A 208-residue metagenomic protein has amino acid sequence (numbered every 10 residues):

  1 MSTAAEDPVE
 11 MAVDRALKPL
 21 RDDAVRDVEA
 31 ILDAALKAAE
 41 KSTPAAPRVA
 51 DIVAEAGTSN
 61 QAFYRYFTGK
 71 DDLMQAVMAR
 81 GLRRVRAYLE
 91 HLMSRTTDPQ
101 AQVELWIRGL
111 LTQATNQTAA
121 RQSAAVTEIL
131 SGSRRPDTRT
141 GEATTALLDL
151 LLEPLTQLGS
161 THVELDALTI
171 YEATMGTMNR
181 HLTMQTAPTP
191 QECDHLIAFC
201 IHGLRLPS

Functional and structural regions predicted by a protein language model:
M1-R26, S208: N-terminal intrinsically disordered/low-complexity leader segments
A24-A35, I52, V77-V85, L151: Generic hydrophobic, amphipathic alpha-helix propensity
D27, K70, V77, G81 (+6 more regions): Hydrophobic/aromatic residues within well-ordered alpha-helical segments
A30, A38-D72, A76: Helix-turn-helix
A76, E90-N116, I170: Hydrophobic alpha-helical connector segments
R86, L105, S131-T169, Q191-H195: Amphipathic alpha-helical packing segments from all-alpha helical-bundle domains
L105, A114-R135: Amphipathic alpha-helical segments used for helix-helix packing
T112-N116, E153, S160-T161, L168-T189 (+1 more regions): Amphipathic C-terminal alpha-helical segment
